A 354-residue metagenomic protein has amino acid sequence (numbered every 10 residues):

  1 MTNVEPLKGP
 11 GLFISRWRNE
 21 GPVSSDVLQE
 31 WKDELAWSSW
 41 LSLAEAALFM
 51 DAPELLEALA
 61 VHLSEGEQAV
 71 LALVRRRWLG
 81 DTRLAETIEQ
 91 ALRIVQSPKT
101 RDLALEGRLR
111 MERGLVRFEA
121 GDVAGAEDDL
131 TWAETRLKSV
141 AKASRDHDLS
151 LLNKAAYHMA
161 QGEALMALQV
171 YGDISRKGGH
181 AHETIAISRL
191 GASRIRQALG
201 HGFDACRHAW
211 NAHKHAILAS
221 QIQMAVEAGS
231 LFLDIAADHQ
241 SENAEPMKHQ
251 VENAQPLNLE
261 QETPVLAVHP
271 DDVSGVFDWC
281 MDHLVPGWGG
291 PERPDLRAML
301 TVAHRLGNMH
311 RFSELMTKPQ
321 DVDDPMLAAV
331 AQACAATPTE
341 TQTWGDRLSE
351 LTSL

Functional and structural regions predicted by a protein language model:
M1-V27, L35-S39, G229, A236 (+1 more regions): C-terminal non-catalytic interaction modules
S15-D26, W40-E57, R77-I94, E119-T135 (+4 more regions): Helix-turn-helix repeat elements of alpha-solenoid scaffolds
L35, S64-E67, R101-L105, K142-D146 (+5 more regions): Structural signature of alpha-solenoid helical repeat junctions
W37-S39, L63-R76, A104-L115, E227-D234 (+1 more regions): Amphipathic alpha-helical repeat scaffolds of TPR domains
G66-V70, E106-R108, H147-L149, I187 (+6 more regions): Residue register of alpha-helical TPR repeats
E89-S97, T131-S139, Q169-G179, W210-Q221 (+3 more regions): Amphipathic alpha-helical segments of tetratricopeptide repeats
L109-R117, D129, H147-H158, V170 (+3 more regions): TPR/Sel1-like alpha-solenoid repeat signature
